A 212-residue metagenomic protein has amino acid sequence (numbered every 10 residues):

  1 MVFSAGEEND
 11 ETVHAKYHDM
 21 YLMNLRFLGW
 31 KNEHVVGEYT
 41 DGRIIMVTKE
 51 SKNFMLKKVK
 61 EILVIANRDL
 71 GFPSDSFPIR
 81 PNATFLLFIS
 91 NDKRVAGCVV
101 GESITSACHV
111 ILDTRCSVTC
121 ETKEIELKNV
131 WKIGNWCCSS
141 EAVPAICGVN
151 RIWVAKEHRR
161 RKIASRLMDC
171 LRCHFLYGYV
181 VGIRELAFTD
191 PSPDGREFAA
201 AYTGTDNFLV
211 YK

Functional and structural regions predicted by a protein language model:
M1-K156, C173-R196, A200-K212: Non-catalytic substrate-recognition and accessory regions of acyl/acetyltransferase enzymes
R159-L171: Glycine-rich acyl-CoA binding loop
